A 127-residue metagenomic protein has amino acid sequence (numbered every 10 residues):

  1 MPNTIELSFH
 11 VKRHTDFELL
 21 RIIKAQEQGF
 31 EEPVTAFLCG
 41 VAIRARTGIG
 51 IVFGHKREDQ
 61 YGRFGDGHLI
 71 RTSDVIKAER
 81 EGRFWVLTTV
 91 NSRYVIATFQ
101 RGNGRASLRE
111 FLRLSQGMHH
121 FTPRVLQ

Functional and structural regions predicted by a protein language model:
M1-I76, S115-Q127: N-terminal non-globular leader segments, chiefly Sec-dependent signal peptides
I76-H120: Short, compact, well-ordered microdomains
